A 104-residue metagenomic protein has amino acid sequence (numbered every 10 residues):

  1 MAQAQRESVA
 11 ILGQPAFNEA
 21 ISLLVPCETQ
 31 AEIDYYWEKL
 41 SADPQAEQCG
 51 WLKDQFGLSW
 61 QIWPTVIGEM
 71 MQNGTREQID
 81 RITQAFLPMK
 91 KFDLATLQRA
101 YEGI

Functional and structural regions predicted by a protein language model:
M1-Q55, S59-I104: Vicinal oxygen chelate
